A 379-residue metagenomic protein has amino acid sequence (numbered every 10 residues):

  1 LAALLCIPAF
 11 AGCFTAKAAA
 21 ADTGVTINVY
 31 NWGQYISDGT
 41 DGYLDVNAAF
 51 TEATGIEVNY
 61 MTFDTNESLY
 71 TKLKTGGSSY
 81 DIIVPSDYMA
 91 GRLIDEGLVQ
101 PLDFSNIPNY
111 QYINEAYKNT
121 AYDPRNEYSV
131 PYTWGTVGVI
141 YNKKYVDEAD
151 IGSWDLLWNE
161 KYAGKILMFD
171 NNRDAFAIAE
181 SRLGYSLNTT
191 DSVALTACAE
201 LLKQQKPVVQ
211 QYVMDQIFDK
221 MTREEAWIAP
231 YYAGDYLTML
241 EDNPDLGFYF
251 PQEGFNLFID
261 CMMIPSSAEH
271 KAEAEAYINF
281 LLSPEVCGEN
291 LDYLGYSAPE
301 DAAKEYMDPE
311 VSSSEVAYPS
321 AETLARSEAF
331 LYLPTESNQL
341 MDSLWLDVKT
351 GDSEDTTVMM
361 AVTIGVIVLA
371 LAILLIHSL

Functional and structural regions predicted by a protein language model:
A9-T23: Sec-dependent signal peptide cleavage junction
A20-R92, D219: Early extracytoplasmic/lumenal segment of secretory-pathway proteins
K74, S78-I82, Q100-V139, K165-L167: A structural signal for short loop-to-beta-strand junctions that line the ligand-binding cleft of periplasmic/secreted
I94-P101, A116-K118, D123-E127, T238-F250 (+1 more regions): Ligand-binding "clamshell"
Q100-Q111, S129, P244-N256, P265-A268: Short beta-strand->loop
L167-N171, A175, A179, S186-P251: Ligand-binding pocket segment of bilobal, Venus flytrap-like solute-binding proteins
P265-R326, A370: Mature extracytoplasmic/periplasmic domains
A321-L379: Conserved C-terminal helix/tail region of periplasmic/extracytoplasmic solute-binding proteins
